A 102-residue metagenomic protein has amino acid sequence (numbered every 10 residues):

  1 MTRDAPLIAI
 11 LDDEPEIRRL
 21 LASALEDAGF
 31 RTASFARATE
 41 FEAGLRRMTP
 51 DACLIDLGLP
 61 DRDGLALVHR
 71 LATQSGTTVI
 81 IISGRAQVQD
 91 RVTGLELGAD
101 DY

Functional and structural regions predicted by a protein language model:
M1-A9: Non-catalytic signal-transmission and effector/linker regions of two-component phosphorelay proteins
A9, S34-A52: Acidic, metal-coordinating helix/loop segments flanking the phosphotransfer/catalytic sites of two-component signaling
R18, P60, Q87: The feature encodes the CheY-like receiver
R19-D27: Charged docking surfaces used in two-component/phosphorelay signaling
A36-R37, D63-A66, D90: Acidic catalytic/metal-coordinating carboxylates
D56, S83: Active-site residues of response regulator receiver
L65-G76: Short amphipathic alpha-helix used as the core "switch/output" element in two-component signaling
